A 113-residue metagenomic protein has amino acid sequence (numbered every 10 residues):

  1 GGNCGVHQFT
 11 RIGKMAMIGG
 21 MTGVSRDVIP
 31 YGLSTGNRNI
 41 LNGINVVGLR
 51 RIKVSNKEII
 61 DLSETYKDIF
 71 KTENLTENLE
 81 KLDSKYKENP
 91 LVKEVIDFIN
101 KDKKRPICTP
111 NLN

Functional and structural regions predicted by a protein language model:
G1-I40: Structural signal for interior beta-strand "rungs" in well-ordered beta-sheet cores of soluble enzyme domains
N37-N113: Terminal amphipathic alpha-helical/low-complexity segments used for targeting or macromolecular assembly
